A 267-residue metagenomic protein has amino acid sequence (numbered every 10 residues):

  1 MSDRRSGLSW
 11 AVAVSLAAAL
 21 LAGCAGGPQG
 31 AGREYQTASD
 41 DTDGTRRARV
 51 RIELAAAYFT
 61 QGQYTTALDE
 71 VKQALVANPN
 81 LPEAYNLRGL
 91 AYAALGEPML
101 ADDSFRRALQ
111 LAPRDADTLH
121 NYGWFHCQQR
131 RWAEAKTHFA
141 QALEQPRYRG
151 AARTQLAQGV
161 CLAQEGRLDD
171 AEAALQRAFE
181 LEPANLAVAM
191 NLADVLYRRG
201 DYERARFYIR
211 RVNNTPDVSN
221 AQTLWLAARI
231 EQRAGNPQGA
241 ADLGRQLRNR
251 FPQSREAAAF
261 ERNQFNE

Functional and structural regions predicted by a protein language model:
A18-D43, E267: Bacterial Sec signal peptide processing site at the extreme N-terminus
D41, A48, P82-E83, A116-D117 (+4 more regions): Helix-start (N-cap) detector for alpha-helical repeat units in TPR-like alpha-solenoids, especially tetratricopeptide
D43, A77, L111, Q145-R147 (+3 more regions): Structural marker of alpha-solenoid helical repeat scaffolds
D43-A77, A94: Alpha-helical segment of the N-proximal tetratricopeptide repeat
E53, L87, N121, Q155-A157 (+3 more regions): Canonical tetratricopeptide repeat
T60, A94-L95, Q128-Q129, Q145 (+4 more regions): Register position in tetratricopeptide repeats
